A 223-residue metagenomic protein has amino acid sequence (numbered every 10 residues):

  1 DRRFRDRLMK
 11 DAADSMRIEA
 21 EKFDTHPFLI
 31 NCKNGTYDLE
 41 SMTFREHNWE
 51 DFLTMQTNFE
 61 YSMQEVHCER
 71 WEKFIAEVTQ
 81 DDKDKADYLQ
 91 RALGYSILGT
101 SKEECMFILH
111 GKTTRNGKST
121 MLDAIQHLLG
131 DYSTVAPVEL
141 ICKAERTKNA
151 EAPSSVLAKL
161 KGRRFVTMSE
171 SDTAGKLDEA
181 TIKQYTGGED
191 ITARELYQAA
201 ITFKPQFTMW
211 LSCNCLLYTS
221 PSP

Functional and structural regions predicted by a protein language model:
D1-R3: Short, small/acidic-rich helices and loops at N termini and domain boundaries of DNA replication/processing enzymes
K22-T25, L29-G162: P-loop NTPase catalytic core of nucleic-acid-dependent motor ATPases
I108-H110, T167-M168, W210-S212: Short beta-strand segments
K143-A152, A180-Q198: Substrate-gripping "pore-loop 1 plus following alpha2 helix"
V156-K161, R194-S212: AAA+/SF3 P-loop NTPase mechanochemical coupling elements
R164-T186: Conserved AAA+/SF3 P-loop NTPase catalytic/coupling segment centered on the Walker-B
D172-T173, C215-L217: Conserved nucleotide-binding/hydrolysis micro-motifs of P-loop NTPases
Y218-P223: Conserved small/polar residues in nucleotide/adenosyl-binding loops
